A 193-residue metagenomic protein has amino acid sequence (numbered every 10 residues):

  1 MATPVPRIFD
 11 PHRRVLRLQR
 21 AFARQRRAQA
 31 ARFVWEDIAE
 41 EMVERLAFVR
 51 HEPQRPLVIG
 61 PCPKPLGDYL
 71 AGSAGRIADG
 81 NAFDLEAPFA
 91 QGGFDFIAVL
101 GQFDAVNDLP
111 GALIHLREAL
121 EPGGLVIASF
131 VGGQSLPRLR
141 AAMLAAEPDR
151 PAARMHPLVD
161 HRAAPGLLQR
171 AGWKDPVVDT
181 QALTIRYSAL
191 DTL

Functional and structural regions predicted by a protein language model:
M1-E40: N-terminal, positively charged/glycine-rich alpha-helical extensions of SAM-dependent methyltransferases
F33-R55, P65-Y69: Conserved alpha-helix/loop element of class I SAM-dependent methyltransferases that forms part of the SAM/SAH-binding
V58: Class I SAM-dependent methyltransferase core
E86-I97: A short acidic, Gly/Pro-enriched loop at the edge of an enzyme's catalytic core that lines a small-molecule cofactor
V99-Q102: A short beta-strand submotif of the Rossmann-like class I SAM-dependent methyltransferase core that lines
D104-D108: A short His-aromatic
P110-L125: A short glycine-rich, Lys/Arg-flanked "PGG" loop and its adjoining helix->strand segment in the class I
A128-L190: Conserved catalytic/acceptor-binding region of the Class I
